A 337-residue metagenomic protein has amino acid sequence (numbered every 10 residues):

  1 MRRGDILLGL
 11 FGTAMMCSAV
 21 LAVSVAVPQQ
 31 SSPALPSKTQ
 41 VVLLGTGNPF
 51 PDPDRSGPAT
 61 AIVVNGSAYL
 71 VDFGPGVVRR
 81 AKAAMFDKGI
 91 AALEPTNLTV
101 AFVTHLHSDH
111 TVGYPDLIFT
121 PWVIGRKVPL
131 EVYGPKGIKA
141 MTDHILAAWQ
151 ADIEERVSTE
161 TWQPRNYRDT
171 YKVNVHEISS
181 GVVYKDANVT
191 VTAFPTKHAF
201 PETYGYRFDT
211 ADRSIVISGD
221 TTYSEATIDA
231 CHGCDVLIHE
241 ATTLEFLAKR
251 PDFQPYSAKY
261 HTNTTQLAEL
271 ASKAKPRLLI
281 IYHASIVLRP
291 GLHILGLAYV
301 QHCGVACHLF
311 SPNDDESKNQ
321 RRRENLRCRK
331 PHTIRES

Functional and structural regions predicted by a protein language model:
R2, G205, D212-S214, T222-R323: Cap/insert and terminal regions of metallo-dependent hydrolase folds
R2, L7-G9, A22-V216, H293-L295 (+2 more regions): Binuclear metal-dependent hydrolase catalytic cores
M15-V23: Hydrophobic core
P53, L247-P251, E336: Short, charged, surface-exposed secondary-structure boundary motifs
